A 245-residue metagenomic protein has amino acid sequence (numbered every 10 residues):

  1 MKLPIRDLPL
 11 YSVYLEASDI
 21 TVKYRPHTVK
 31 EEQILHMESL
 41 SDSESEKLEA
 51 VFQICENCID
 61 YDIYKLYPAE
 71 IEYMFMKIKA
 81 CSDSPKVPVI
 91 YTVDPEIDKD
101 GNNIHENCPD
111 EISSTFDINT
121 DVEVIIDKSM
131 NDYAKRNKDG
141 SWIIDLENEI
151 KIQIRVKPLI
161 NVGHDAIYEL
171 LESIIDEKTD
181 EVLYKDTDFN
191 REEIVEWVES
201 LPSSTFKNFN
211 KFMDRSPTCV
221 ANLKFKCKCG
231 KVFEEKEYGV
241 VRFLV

Functional and structural regions predicted by a protein language model:
M1-V245: Long C-terminal interaction/binding lobes of large macromolecular proteins
